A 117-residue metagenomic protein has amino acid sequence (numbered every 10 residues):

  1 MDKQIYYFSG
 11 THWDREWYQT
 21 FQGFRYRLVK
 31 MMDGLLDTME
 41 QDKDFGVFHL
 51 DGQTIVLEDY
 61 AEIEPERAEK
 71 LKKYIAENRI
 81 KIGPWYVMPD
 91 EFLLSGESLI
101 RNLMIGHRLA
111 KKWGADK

Functional and structural regions predicted by a protein language model:
M1-K117: Carbohydrate-active enzymes and regulators
